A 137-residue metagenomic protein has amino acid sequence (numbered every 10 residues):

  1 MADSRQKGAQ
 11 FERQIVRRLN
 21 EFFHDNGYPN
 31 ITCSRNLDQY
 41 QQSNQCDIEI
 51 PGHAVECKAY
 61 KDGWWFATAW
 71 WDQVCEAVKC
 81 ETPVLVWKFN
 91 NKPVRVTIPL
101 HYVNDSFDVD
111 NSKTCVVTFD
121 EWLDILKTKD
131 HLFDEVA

Functional and structural regions predicted by a protein language model:
M1-A137: Catalytic phosphate/metal-binding cores of nucleic-acid and nucleotide-processing enzymes, i.e., regions that mediate
